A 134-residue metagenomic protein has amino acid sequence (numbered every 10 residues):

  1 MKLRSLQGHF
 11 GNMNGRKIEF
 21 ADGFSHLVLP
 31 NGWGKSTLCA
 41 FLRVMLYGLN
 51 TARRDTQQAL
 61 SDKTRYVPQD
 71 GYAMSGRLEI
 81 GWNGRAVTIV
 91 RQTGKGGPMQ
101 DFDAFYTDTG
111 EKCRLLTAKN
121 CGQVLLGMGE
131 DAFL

Functional and structural regions predicted by a protein language model:
M1-T109: Extreme N-terminal "head/tail" segments of very large remodeling/mechanoenzyme assemblies
K95-L134: Electropositive, glycine-dotted interaction segments that contact anionic polymers or phosphate-rich ligands
